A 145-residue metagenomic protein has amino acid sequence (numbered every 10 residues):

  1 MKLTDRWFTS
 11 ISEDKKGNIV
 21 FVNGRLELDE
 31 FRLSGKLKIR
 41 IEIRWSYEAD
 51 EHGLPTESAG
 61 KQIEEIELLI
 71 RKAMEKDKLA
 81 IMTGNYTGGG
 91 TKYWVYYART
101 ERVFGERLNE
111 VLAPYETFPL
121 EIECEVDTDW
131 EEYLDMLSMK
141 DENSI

Functional and structural regions predicted by a protein language model:
M1-L69, E75-T83, R99-R102, Y133-N143: Charge-rich, low-complexity segments
L37-I41, G90-K92, F118: Residues at beta-strand starts and edge strands
Y47-A49, A98, P114, C124-E125: Charged, alpha-helical interface segments at or near domain boundaries
G84-G89: A short beta-turn/loop motif at secondary-structure boundaries
T91-R99: Short, well-ordered beta-strand segments in beta-rich or mixed alpha/beta enzyme and ligand-binding folds
R102-T117: Helical (often loop-to-helix) elements that flank the catalytic cores of nucleotide-handling enzymes
A113-I145: Conserved short beta-strand edge segments in small beta-sheet-based binding/regulatory domains
